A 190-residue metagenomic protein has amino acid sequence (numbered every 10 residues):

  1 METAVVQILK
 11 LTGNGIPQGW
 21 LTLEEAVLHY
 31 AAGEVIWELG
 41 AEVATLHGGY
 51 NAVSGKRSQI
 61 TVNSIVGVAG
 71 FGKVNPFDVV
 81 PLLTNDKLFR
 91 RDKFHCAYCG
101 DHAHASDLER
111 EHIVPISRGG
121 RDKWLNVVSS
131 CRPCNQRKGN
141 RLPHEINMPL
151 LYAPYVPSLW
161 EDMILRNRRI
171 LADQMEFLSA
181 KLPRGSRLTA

Functional and structural regions predicted by a protein language model:
M1-V80, N85, P154-A190: Short helix-coil boundary/hinge micro-motifs
N14, R121, C134-N135: A generic structural motif
G15, L88, I146: A residue-level signal for conserved active-site and pocket-lining positions in enzyme catalytic cores
L21-T22, T84, C96, P115 (+1 more regions): Secondary-structure junction/capping motif
V27, C131-R132: Residues within alpha-helical segments
V80-L108, V128-C131: Short cysteine-rich loop/turn motifs with clustered Cys
G100-S129, K138-P154: Histidine-centered nuclease catalytic patch
